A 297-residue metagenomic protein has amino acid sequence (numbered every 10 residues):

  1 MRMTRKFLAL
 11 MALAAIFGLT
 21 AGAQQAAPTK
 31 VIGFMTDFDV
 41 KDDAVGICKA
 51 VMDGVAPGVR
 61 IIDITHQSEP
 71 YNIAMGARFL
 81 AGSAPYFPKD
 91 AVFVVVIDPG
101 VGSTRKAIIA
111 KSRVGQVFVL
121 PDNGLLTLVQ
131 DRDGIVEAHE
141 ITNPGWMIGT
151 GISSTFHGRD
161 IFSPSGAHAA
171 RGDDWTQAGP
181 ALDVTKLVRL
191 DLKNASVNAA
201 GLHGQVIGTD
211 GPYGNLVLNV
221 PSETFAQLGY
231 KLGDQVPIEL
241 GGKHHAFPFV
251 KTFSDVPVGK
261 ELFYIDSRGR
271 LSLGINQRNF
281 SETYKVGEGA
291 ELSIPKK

Functional and structural regions predicted by a protein language model:
M1-M11: Bacterial N-terminal signal peptides that target proteins for export
A9-T20: Bacterial N-terminal signal peptides
A21-A26: Boundary at the C-terminal end of the N-terminal hydrophobic targeting segment
T29-V31, D43, V55-I61, Y71-R78 (+2 more regions): Active-site histidine-anchored catalytic micro-motif
G33-V40: N-terminal signal-anchor module of multipass membrane proteins
A44-M52: Short, solvent-exposed amphipathic alpha-helices that sit in or adjacent to ligand/effector-binding or catalytic
G151-N219, A226-Y230: Anionic-ligand-binding alpha/beta catalytic cores of soluble enzymes and soluble regulatory domains that recognize
V217-T283: A conserved acidic, glycine/proline-rich C-terminal tail/linker
